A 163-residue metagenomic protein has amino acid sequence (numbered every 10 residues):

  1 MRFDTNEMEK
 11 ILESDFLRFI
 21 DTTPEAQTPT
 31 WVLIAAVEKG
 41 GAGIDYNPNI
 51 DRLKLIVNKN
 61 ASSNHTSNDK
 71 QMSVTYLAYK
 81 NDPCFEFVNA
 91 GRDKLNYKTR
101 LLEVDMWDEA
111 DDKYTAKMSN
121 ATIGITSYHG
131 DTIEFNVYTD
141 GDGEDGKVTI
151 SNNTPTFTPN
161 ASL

Functional and structural regions predicted by a protein language model:
M1-T75, S119-G130: Solvent-exposed edge beta-strands and adjacent loop segments that serve as assembly or binding interfaces
F3, M8-I11, F16-I20, F85 (+4 more regions): Extended hydrophobic/Leu-rich segments
F3, Q71-R92: Charged, amphipathic alpha-helical segments
D4, D21-T22, Q27-P29, K98 (+3 more regions): Intrinsically disordered/low-complexity terminal segments and short unstructured peptides
T22, N49, L77-N81, M106-E109 (+4 more regions): Generic structural motif
Q71-T75, E103, E134-Y138: Beta-strand secondary-structure signal
C84-Y114: Short, acidic/charged, Gly/Pro-enriched secondary-structure junctions
Y114-L163: Mixed-charge, glycine-accented linear interaction segment located at domain edges/termini
